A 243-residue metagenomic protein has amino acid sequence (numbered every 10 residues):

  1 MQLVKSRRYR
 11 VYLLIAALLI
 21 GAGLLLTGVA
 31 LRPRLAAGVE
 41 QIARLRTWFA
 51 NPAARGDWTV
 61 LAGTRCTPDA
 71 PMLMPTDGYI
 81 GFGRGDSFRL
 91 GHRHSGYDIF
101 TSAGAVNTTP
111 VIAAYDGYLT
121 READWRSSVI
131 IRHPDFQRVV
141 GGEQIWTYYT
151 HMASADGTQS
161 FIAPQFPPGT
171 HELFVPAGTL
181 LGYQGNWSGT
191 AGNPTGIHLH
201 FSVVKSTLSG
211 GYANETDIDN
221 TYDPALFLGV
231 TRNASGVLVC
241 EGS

Functional and structural regions predicted by a protein language model:
Q2-I20: N-terminal Sec-pathway targeting helices
L19-A30: Hydrophobic alpha-helical membrane-insertion segments, chiefly the h-region of N-terminal signal peptides
A30-S128, R132-F136, A177, N186 (+1 more regions): Surface-exposed, glycine-biased beta-strand/turn segments
R44-R46, R138, G142-I145, T158-T179 (+1 more regions): Acidic, glycine-rich catalytic/binding loops that coordinate metals and/or anionic ligands
D98, I130, Y148, H198-V203: Soluble periplasmic/extracytoplasmic beta-strand elements of cell-envelope proteins
T120-E122, V139-V140, T190-N193: Short glycine/serine/proline-enriched coil/turn segments at secondary-structure junctions
W146-A155: Beta-strand/loop nucleic-acid-binding surfaces
Q184-H198: Active-site loop architecture of trypsin-fold serine endopeptidases
